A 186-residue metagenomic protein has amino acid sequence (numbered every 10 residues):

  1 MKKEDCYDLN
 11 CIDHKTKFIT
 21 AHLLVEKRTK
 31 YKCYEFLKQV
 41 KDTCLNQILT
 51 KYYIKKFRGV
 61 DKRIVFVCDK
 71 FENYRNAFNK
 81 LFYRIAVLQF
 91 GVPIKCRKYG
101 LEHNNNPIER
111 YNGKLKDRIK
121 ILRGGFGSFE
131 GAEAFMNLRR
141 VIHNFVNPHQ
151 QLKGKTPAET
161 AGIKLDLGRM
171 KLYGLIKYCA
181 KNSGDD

Functional and structural regions predicted by a protein language model:
M1-D61: RNase H-like nuclease fold core
F57-A77, Y99-L101: Acidic, metal-coordinating catalytic cores used for nucleic-acid/nucleotide bond scission and strand-transfer chemistry
V65-C68, P107, N137: A structural signal for short, well-ordered beta-strand segments and their strand-loop junctions that often border
N76-A86: Short, aromatic/basic amphipathic alpha-helical patches
R84-N106, R123-G124: RNase H-like polynucleotidyl transferase catalytic core
R97, P107-S128, V146-N147: Active-site proximal helix-loop segment of RNase H-like, two-metal nucleases, encompassing DDE(D)
I121-G125, F129-D186: C-terminal domain-tail junction helix/linker
